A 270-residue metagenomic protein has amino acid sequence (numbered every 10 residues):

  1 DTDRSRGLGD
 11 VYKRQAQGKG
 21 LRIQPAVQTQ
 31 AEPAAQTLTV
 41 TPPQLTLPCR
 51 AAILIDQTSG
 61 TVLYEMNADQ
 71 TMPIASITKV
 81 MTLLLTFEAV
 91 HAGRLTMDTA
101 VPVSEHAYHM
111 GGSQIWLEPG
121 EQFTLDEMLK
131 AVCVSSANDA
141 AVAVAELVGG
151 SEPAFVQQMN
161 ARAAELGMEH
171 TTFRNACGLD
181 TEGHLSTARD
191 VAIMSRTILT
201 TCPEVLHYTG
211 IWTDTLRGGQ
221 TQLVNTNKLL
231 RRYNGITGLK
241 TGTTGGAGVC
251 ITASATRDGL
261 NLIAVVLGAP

Functional and structural regions predicted by a protein language model:
D1-Q15: Single conserved hydrophobic/aromatic residue that forms the stacking wall/gate of nucleotide- or nucleobase-binding
G7-L8, R50, G259: Conserved catalytic motifs of the protein kinase core domain
K13-G18, P270: Domain-scale selection of a single, long terminal region that carries the protein's primary operational module
K19-R189, L199-C202: Active-site-adjacent loops and short helices of periplasmic peptidoglycan-processing enzymes
M168-T172, A176, D180-P270: Domain-terminus/edge residues, biased toward the C-terminal soluble/receptor-binding domains of extracytoplasmic
